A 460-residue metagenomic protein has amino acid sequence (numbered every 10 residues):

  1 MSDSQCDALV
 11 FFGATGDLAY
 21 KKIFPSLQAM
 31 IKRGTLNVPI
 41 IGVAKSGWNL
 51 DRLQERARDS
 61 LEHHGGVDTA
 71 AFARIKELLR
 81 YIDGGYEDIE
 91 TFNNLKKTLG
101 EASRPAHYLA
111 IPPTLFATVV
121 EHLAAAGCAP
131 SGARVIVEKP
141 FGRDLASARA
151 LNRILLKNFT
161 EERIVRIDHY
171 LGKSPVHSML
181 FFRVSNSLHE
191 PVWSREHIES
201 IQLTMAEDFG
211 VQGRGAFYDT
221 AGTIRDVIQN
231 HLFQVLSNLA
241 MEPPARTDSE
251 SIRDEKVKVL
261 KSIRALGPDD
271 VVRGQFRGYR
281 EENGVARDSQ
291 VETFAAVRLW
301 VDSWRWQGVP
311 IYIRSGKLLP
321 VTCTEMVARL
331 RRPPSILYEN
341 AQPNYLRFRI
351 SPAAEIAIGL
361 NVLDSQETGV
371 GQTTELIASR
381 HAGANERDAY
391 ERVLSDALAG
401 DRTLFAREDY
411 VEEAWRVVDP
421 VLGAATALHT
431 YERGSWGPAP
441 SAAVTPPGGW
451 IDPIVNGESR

Functional and structural regions predicted by a protein language model:
M1-I136, F141-R460: Secretory/organelle targeting and membrane-embedding segments
